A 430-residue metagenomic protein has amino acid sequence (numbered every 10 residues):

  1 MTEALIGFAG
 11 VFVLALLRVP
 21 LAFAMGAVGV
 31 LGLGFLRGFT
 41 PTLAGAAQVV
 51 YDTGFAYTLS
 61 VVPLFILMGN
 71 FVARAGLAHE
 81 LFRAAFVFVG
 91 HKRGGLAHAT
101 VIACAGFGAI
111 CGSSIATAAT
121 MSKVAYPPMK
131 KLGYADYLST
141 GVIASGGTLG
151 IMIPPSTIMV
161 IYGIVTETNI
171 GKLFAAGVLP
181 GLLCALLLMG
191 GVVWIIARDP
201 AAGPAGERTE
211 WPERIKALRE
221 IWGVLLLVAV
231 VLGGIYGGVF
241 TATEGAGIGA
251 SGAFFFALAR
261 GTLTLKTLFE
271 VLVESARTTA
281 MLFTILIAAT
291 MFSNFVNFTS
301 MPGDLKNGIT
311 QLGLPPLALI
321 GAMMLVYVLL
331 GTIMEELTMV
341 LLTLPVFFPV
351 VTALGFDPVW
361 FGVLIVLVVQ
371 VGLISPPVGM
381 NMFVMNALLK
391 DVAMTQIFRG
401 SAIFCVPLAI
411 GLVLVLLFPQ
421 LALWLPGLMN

Functional and structural regions predicted by a protein language model:
M1-N430: Alpha-helical transmembrane segments of multi-pass membrane transport proteins
